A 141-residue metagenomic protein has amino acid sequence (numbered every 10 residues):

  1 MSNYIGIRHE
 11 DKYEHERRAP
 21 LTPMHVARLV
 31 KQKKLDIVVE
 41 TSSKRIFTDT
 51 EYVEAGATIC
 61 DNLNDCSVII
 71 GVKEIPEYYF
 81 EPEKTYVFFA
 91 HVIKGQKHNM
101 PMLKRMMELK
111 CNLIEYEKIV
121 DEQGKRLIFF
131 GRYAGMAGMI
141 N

Functional and structural regions predicted by a protein language model:
M1, K31, D61-D65, Y79-E83: Flexible, charged surface loops at secondary-structure boundaries
M1-T58: N-terminal glycine-/charge-rich "phosphate-binding" loop or analogous flexible N-terminal tail
S2-Y4, K12, I75-N141: Glycine/serine-rich phosphate-binding loop and adjoining beta1-alpha1 elements at the start of nucleotide-handling
I37-T41, S67-V72: Short, hydrophobic beta-strand segments that form beta-sheet elements in well-ordered domains
K44-R45, S67, D121: Positions that flank functional sites
V53-C60, E83-F88: Active-site regions of enzymes building and remodeling cell-envelope glycoconjugates
A55-C66, I75: Short acidic low-complexity segments
